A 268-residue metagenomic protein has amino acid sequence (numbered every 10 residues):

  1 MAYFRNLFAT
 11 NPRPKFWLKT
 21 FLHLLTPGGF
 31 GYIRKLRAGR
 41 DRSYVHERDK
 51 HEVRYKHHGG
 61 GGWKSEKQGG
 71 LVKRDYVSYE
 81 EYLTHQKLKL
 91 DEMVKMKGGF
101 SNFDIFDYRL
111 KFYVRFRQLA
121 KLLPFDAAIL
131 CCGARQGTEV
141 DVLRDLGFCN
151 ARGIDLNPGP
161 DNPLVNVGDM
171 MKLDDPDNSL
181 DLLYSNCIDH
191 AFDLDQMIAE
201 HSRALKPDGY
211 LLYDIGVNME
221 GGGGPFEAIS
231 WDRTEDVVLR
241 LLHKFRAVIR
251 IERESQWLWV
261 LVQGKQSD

Functional and structural regions predicted by a protein language model:
D41-P124: Class I SAM-dependent methyltransferase Rossmann-like catalytic core, especially the SAM/SAH-binding loop
A128-K172: Class I SAM-dependent methyltransferase SAM/SAH-binding core
M171-L183: A short acidic, Gly/Pro-enriched loop at the edge of an enzyme's catalytic core that lines a small-molecule cofactor
D181-L194: A short SAM/SAH-binding and catalytic strip from SAM-dependent methyltransferases
D195-Y210: A short glycine-rich, Lys/Arg-flanked "PGG" loop and its adjoining helix->strand segment in the class I
D208-N218: Conserved beta-strand signature within the Rossmann-like core of class I S-adenosyl-L-methionine
N218, G223-E252: Conserved Class I S-adenosyl-L-methionine
R246-D268: Core SAM-dependent methyltransferase catalytic element
